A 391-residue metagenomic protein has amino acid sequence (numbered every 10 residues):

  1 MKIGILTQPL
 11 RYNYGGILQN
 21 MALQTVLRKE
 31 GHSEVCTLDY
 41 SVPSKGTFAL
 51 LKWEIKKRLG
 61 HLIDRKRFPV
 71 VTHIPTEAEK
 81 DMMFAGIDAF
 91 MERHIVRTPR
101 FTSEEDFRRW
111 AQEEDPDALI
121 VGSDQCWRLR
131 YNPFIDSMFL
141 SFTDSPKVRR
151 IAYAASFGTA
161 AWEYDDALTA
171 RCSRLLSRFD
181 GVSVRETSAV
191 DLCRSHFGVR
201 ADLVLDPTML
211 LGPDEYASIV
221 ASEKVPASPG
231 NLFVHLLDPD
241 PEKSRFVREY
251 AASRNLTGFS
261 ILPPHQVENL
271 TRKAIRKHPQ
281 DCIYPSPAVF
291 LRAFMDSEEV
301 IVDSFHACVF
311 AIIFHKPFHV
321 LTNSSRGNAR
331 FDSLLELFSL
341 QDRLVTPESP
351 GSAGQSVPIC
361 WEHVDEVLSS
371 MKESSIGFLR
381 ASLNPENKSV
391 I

Functional and structural regions predicted by a protein language model:
M1-I391: Active-site anion-handling motifs in enzyme catalytic cores
